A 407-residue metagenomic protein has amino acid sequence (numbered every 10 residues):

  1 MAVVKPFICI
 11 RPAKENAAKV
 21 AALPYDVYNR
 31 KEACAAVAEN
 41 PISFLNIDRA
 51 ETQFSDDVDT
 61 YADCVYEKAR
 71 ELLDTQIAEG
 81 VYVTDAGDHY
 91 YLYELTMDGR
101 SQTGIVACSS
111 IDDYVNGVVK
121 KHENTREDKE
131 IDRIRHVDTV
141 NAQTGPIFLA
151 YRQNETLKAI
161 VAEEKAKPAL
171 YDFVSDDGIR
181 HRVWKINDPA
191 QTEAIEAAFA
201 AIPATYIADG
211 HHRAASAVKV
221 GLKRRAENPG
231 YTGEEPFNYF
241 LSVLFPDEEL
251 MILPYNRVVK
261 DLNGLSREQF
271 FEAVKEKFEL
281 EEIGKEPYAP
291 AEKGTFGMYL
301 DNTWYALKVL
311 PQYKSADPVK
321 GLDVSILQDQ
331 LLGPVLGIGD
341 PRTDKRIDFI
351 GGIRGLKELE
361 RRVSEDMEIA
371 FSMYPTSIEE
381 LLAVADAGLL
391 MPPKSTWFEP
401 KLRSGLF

Functional and structural regions predicted by a protein language model:
M1-F407: Surface-exposed, charge/polar-rich loops and edge strands
